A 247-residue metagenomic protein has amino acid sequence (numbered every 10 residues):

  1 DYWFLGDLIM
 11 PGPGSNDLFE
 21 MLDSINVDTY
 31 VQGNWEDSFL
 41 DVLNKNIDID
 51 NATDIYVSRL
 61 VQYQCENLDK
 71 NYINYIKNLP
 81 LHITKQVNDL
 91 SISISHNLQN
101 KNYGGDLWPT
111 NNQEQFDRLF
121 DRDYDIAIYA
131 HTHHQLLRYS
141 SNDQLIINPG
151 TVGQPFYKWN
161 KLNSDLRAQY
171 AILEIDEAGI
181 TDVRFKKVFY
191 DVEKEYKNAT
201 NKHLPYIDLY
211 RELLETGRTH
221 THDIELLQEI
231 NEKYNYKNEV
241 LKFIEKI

Functional and structural regions predicted by a protein language model:
D1-N67: Core catalytic region of metal-dependent phosphoesterases/phosphodiesterases, especially metallo-beta-lactamase-like
Y2-D7, P11, T29-N34, S95 (+2 more regions): Active-site neighborhood of phospho(di)ester-bond hydrolases with catalytic His/Asp-centered motifs
M10-P13, W35-L40, I128-S140, Q154-Y157: Active-site environment of divalent metal-dependent phosphoester hydrolases
I49-I55, D89-R122: Active-site-proximal segments of metal-dependent phosphoesterases and phosphodiesterases across multiple
Y56-S91: Metallo-beta-lactamase
S95-N97, Y103-W108, L137-S141, Y157-K161: A short secondary-structure junction signal
F120-I146, T151, E174: Glycine-rich, Lys/Arg-enriched anion-binding loops that position phosphate/diphosphate groups for phosphoryl
N142-I247: Acidic, His/Gly-rich catalytic cores of divalent-metal-dependent hydrolytic chemistry
